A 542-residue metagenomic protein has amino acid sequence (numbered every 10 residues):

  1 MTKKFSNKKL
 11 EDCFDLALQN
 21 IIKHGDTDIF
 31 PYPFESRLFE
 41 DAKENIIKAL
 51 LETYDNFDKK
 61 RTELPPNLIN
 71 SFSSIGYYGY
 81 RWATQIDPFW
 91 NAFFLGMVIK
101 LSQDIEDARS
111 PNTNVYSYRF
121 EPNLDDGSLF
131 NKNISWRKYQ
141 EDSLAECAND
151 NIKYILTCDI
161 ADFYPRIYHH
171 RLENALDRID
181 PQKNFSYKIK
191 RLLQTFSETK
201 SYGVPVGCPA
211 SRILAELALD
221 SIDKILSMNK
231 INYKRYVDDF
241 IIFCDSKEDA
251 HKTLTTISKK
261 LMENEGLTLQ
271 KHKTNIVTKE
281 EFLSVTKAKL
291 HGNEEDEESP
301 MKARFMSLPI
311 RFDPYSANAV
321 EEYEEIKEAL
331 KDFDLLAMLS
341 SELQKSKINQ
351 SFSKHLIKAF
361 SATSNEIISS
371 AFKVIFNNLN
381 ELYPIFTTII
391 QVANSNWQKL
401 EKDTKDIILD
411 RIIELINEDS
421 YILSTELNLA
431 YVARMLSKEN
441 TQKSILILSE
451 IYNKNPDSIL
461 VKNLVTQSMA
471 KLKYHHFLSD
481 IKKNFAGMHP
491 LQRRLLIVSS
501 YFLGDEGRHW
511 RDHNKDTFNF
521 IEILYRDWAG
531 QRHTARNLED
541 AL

Functional and structural regions predicted by a protein language model:
M1-A175, D180-K183, Q194-C208: Conserved two-metal-ion catalytic palm core of "right-hand" nucleic acid polymerases, unifying RNA-dependent RNA
N91, I213, K234, A529-Q531: A generic "functional-site adjacency" signal
A92, R235, N293-D296: Generic structural microfeature
N131-V237, I241-T255, K259-K260, E265-L267 (+4 more regions): Conserved polymerase palm-domain catalytic core
K271-N275, K279-H291: Extended amphipathic alpha-helical segments with heptad-repeat/coiled-coil character used for oligomerization, fusion
A288-P300: Hydrophobic/aromatic interaction determinants used to assemble and anchor large protein complexes
F502-L542: Eukaryotic acidic, Ser/Thr-rich intrinsically disordered low-complexity regions
